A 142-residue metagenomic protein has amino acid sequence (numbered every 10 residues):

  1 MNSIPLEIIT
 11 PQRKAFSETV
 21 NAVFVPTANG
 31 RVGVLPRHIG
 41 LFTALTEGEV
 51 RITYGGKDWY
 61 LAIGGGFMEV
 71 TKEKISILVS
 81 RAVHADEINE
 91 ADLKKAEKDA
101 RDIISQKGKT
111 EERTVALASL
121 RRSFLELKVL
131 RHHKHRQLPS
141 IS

Functional and structural regions predicted by a protein language model:
M1, I141-S142: Short, Lys/Arg-enriched, disordered terminal segments
M1-Y60: A positional/architectural concept
E7, E69, E112: Acidic-residue sensor for enzyme active/binding pockets
H38, G48-V50, G66-S76: C-terminal interaction segments
D58-W59, G64, T71, S80: Long, amphipathic coiled-coil "stalk"/hairpin helices in large membrane-associated assemblies
T71-A85, N89: Amphipathic, interface-forming alpha-helical segments with heptad-repeat character
V83-I141: Acidic/glycine-rich phosphate/pyrophosphate-binding loops and surrounding catalytic core that coordinate Mg2+
